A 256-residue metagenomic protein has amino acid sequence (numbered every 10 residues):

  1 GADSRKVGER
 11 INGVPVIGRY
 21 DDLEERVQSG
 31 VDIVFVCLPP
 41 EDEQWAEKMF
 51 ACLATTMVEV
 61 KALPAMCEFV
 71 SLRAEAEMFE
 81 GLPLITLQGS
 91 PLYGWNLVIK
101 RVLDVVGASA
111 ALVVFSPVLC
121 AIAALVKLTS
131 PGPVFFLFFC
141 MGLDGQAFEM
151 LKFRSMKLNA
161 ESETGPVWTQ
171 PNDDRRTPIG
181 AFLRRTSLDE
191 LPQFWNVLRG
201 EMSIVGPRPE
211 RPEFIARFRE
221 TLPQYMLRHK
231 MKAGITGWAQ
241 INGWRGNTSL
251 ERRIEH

Functional and structural regions predicted by a protein language model:
G1-S116: N-terminal hydrophobic signal-anchor/signal peptide
S4-E9, P64-E68, R73-E77, F135-R175 (+1 more regions): Short, glycine-rich, amphipathic interfacial segments at transmembrane boundaries or analogous
V34, V60, P117, G145 (+2 more regions): Residue-level signature of catalytic and energy-coupling elements of molecular machines, predominantly ATP/GTP-dependent
E80-P83, R219-E220, R253-E255: Short glycine/proline- and charge-enriched loop/turn segments that cap or connect secondary-structure elements
P83, L87-V98, P171-R175, E190 (+2 more regions): Juxtamembrane loop-helix boundary motifs flanking transmembrane segments in multi-pass membrane proteins
Y93-N159, N196: A hydrophobic, helix-centered structural microdomain
K127-L128, R185, V197, W244: Conserved catalytic core of Hanks-type protein kinase domains
T169-K232: A short, structured surface patch at a secondary-structure boundary
